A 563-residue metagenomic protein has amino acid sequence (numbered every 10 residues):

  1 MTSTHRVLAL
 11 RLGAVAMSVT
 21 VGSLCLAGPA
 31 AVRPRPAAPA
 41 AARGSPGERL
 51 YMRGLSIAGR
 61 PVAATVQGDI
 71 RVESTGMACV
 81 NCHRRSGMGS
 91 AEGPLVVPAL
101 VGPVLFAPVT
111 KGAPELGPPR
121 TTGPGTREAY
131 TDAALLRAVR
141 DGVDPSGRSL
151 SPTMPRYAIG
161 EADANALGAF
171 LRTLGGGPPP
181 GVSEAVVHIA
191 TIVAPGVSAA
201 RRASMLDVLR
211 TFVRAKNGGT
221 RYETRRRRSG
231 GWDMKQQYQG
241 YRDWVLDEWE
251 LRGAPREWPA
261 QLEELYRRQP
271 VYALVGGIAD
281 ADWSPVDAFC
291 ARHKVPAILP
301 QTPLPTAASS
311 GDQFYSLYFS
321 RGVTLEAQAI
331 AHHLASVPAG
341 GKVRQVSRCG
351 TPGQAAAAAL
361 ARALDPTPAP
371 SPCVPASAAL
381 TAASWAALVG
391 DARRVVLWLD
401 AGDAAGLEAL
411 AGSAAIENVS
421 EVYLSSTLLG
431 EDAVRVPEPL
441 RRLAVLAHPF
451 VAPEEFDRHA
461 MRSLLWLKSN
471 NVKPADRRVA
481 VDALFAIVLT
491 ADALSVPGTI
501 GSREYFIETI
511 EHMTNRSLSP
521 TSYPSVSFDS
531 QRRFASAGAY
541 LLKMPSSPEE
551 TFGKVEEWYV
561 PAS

Functional and structural regions predicted by a protein language model:
M1-L8: N-terminal secretory signal peptides that target proteins for export/translocation
G13-S23: Bacterial N-terminal signal peptides
A31-E73, P124: Electrostatic cytochrome c docking/interface patches
P46, A129-P145, P155-P180: C-terminal capping alpha-helices of c-type cytochrome domains
M52-L55, N81-G89, R140-D144, R172-T173: Detector for the c-type heme attachment site
I57-M77, S149-S151, Y222-Y238: Short helix/loop segment immediately N-terminal to the Walker
A63-D132, T153-I159: Gly/Gly-Pro-rich "capping" loops immediately C-terminal to redox-active cysteine motifs in periplasmic/lumenal
R172-S563: Extracytosolic ligand-binding ectodomains
